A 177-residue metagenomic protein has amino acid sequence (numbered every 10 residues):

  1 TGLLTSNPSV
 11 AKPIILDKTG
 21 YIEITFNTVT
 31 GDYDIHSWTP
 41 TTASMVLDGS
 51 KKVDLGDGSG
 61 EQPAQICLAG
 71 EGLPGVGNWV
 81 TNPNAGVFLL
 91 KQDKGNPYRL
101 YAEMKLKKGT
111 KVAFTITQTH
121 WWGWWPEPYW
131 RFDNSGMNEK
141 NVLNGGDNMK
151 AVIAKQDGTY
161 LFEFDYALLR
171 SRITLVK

Functional and structural regions predicted by a protein language model:
T1-K177: Insoluble glucan recognition modules
